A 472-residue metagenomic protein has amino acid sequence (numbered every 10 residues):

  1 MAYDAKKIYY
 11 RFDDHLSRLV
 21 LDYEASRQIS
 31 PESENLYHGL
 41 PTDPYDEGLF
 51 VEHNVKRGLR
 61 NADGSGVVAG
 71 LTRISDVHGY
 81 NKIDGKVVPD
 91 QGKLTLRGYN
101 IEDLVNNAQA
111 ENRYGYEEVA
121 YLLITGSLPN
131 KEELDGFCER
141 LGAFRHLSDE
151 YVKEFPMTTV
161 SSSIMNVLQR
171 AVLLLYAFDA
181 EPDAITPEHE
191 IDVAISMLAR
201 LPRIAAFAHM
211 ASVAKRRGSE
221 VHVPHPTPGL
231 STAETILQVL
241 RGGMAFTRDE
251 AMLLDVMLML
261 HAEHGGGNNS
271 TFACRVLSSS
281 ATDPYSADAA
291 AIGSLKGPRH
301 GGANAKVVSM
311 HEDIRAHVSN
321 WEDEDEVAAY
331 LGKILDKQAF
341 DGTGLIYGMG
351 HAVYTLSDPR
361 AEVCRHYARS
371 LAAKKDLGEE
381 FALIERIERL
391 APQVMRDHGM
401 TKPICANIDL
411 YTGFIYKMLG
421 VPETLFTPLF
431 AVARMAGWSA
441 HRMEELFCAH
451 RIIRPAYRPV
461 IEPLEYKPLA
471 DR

Functional and structural regions predicted by a protein language model:
A2-R472: Non-transmembrane, aqueous-exposed alpha-helical and coiled segments at domain scale
